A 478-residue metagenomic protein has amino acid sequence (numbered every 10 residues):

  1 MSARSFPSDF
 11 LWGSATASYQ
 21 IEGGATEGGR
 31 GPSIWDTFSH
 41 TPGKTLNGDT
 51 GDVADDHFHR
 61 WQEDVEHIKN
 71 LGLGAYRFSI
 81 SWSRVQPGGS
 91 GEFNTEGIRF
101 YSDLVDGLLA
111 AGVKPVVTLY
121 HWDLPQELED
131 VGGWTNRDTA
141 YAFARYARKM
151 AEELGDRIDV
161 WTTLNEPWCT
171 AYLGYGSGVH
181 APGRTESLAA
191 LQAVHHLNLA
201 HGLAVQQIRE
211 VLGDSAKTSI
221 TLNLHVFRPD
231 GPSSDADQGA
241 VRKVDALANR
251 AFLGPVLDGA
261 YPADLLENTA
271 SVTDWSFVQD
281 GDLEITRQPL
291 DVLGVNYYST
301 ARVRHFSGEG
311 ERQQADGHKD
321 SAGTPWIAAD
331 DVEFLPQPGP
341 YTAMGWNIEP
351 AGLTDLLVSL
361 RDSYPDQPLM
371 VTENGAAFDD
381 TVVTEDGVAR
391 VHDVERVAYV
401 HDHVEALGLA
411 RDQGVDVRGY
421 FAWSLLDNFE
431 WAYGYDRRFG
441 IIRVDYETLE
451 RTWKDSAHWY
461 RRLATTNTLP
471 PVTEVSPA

Functional and structural regions predicted by a protein language model:
S2-T45, K69, G88-S90, I98-A478: Active-site region of glycoside hydrolase catalytic domains
L46-R60, R137: Active-site mouth loops of central-metabolism enzymes
H57-E66, P87, G97: Internal amphipathic alpha-helical repeat/solenoid segments
R60-S81, Q288, V292, S363: Catalytic domains of carbohydrate-active enzymes, especially glycoside hydrolases
I80-F93: Glycine-rich, proline-tolerant flexible connector loops at the mouths of alpha/beta enzymes
